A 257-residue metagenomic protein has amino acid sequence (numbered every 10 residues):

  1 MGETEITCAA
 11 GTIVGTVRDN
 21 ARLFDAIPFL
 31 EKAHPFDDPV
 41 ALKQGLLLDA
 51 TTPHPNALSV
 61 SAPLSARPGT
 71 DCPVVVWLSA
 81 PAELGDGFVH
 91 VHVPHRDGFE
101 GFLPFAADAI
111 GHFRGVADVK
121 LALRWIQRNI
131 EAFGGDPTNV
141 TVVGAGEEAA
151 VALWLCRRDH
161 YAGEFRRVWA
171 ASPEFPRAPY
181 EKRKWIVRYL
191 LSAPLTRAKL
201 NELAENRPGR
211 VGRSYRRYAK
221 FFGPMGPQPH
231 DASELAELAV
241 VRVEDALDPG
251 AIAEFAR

Functional and structural regions predicted by a protein language model:
M1-G111, G223, D245-A256: Non-catalytic accessory segments of hydrolases
Q44-L64, D97, G111, A117-K120 (+2 more regions): Mature extracellular catalytic domain of secreted serine hydrolases with alpha/beta-hydrolase catalytic cores
I110-A132: Alpha/beta-hydrolase active-site loop
